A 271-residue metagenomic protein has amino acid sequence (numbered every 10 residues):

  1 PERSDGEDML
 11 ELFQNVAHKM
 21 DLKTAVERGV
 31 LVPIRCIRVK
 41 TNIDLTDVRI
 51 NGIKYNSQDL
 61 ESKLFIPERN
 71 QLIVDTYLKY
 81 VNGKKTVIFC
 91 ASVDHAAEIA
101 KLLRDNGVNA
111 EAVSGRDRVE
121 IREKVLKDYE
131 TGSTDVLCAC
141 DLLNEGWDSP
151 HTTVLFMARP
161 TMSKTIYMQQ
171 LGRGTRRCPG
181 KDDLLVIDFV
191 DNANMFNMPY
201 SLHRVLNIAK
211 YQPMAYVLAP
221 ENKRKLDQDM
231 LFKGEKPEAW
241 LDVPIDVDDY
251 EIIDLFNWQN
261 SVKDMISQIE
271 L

Functional and structural regions predicted by a protein language model:
P1-I37: Post-DEXD/H (motif II) to motif III coupling segment of the RecA-like Helicase ATP-binding lobe
K19-V32, I50, R176-K233: A conserved SF2-helicase RecA2
G29, L137-L155, L171-R176: SF2 helicase motor core recognition
T41-Q58: Short, basic/glycine-rich phosphate-binding loops at helix/coil junctions that contact nucleotide phosphates
E61-N106: Conserved strand-helix element at the start of the C-terminal RecA-like helicase core
L78-K79, K85, F196-L271: Long, largely alpha-helical accessory region at the distal end of helicase-like NTP-driven motors
V87, A96-R104, V108-N144: Conserved helicase ATPase core of P-loop NTP-dependent helicases/translocases
M162-D182: Conserved SF2 helicase motif VI
